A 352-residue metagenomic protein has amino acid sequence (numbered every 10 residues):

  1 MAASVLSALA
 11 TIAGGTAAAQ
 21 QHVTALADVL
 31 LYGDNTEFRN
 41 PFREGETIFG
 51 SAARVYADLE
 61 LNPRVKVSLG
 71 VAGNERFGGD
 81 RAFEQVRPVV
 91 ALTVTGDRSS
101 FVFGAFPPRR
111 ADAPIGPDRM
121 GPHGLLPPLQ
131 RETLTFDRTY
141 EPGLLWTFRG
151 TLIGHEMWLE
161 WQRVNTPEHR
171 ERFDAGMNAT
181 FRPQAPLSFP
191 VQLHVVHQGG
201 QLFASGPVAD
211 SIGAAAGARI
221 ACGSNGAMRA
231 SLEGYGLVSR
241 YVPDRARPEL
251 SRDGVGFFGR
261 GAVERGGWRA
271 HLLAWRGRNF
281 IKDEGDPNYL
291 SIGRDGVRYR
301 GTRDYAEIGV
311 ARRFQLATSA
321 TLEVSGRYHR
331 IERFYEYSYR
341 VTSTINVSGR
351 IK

Functional and structural regions predicted by a protein language model:
A19-E37, V65-V67: Transmembrane beta-strand segments of Gram-negative outer membrane beta-barrel proteins
V23, P63-L69, R98-V102, L152-M157 (+5 more regions): Repeated loop/turn-to-beta-strand initiation elements of outer-membrane beta-barrel proteins
Y32-R39, A72-G79, F106-I115, P122-Q130 (+5 more regions): Sequence/structural signature of outer-membrane beta-barrel proteins
L59-P63, L92-G96, F148-G150, A179-P183 (+4 more regions): Residue-level signature of outer-membrane beta-barrel architecture
S100-T180, Q192-H197: Surface-exposed coil loops of outer-membrane beta-barrel proteins
A113-E132, R247-S251, G267-S325: Outer membrane beta-barrel transmembrane domains
Q192-Q198, A209-D295, A306: Detector for outer-membrane/organellar transmembrane beta-barrel domains, recognizing the amphipathic beta-strand
Y335-K352: Outer-membrane beta-barrel "beta-signal"
